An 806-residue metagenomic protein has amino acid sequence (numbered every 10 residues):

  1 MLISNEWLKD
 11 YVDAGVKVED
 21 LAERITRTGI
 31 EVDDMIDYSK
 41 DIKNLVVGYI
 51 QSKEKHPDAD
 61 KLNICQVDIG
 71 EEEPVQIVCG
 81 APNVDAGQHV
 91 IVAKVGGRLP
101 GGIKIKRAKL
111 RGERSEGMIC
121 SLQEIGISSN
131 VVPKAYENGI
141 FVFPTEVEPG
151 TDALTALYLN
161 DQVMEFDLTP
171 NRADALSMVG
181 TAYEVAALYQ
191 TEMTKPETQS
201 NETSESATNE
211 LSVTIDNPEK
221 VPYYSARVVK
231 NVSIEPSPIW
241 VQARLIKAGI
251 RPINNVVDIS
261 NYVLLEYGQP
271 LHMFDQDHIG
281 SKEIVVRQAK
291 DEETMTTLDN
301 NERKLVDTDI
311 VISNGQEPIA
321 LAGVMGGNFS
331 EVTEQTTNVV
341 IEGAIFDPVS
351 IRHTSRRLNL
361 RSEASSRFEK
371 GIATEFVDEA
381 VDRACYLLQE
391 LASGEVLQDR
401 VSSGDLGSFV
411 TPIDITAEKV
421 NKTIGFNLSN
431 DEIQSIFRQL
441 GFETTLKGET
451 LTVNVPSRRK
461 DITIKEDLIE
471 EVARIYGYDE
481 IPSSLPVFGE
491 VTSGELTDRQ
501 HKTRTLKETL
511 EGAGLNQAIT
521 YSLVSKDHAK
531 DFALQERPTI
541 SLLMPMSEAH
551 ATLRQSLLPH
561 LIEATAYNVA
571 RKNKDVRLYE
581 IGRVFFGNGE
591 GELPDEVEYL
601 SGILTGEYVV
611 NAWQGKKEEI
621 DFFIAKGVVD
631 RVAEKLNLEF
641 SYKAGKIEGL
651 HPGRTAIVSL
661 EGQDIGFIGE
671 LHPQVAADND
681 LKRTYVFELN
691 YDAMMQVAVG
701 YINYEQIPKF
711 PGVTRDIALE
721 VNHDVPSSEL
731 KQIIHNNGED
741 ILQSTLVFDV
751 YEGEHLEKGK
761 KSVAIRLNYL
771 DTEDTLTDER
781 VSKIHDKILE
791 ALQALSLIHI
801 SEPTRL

Functional and structural regions predicted by a protein language model:
M1-Q199, V340, E363, A373-T374 (+2 more regions): Phosphate-backbone binding interfaces of nucleic-acid-interacting proteins
L2, Q439-F442, D595, V609-S801: A carboxyl-terminal module marker
N5, N63, T194-T294, Y608: Glycine/proline-enriched, intrinsically flexible loops and inter-domain linkers
K40-K43, E202, E490-V491, E495 (+3 more regions): Beta-rich nucleic-acid/ligand-interaction surfaces
V47-V78, N254, S260-F329: Conserved mixed alpha/beta core segments that line enzyme active sites in large multi-domain catalysts
R114-G126, A135-Y136, I140, I312-S408 (+2 more regions): Mobile "lid/hinge" segments at catalytic clefts and subdomain interfaces of large enzymes
Y189-T214, G394-K419: Terminal amphipathic helices with adjacent charged low-complexity linkers/tails
I413-A417, N421-K574, R715-A718, N768-L770 (+2 more regions): Extended, well-folded interaction surfaces typified by the phenylalanyl-tRNA synthetase beta subunit core
